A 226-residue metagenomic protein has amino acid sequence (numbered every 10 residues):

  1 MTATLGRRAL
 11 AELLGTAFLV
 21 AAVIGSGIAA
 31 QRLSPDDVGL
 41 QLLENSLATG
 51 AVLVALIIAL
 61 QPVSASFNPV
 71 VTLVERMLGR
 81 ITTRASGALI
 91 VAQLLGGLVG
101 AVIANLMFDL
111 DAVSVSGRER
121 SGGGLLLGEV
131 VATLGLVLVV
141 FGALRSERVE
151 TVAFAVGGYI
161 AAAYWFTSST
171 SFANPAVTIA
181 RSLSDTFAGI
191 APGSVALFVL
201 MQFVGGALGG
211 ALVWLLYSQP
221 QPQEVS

Functional and structural regions predicted by a protein language model:
M1-S226: Membrane-interface helix-loop junctions and terminal tails of multi-pass membrane proteins
